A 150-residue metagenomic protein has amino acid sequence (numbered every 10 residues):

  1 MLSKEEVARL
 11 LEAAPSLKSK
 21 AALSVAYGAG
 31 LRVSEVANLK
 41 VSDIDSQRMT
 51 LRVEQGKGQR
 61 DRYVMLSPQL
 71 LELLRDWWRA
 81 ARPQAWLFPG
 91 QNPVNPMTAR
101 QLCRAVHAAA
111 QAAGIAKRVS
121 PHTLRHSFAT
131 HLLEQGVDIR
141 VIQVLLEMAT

Functional and structural regions predicted by a protein language model:
M1-T150: Conserved catalytic core of the tyrosine transesterase superfamily
